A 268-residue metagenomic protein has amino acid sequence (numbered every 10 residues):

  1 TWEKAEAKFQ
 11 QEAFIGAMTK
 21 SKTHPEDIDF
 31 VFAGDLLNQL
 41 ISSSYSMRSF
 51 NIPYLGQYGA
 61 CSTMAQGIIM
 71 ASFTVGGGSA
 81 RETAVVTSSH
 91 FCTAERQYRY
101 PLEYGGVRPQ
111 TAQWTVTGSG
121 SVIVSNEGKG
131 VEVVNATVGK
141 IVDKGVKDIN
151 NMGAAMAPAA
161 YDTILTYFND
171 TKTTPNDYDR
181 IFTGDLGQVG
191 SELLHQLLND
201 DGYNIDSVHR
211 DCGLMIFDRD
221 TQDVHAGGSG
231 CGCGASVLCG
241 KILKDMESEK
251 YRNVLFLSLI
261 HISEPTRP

Functional and structural regions predicted by a protein language model:
T1-E3, P101-T166, D170-T173, D206-D223 (+3 more regions): Condensing-enzyme catalytic core mediating Claisen C-C bond formation in acyl metabolism
E6-K22, M70, A155-D170, V237-I242: Short, well-ordered amphipathic alpha-helical segments that serve as non-catalytic structural scaffolds within diverse
Q11-F14, L37-N38, S46-E82, S89 (+4 more regions): Claisen-condensing/thiolase-fold acyl-transfer catalytic domains that form or cleave C-C bonds in fatty acid
K20-I52: Membrane helical hairpin/interfacial module
H24-F30, E82, T174-D177, R252-N253: Short acidic capping loops at alpha-helix termini that bridge into adjacent secondary structure
L40-I41, F91-R96, I141-G145, G190 (+1 more regions): Short, well-ordered, mixed-charge alpha-helical segments that flank or form enzyme active sites
S46-P53, S72, G76, C92-W114: Cofactor- and metal-binding active-site motifs of prokaryotic enzymes that mediate redox/radical or nucleophilic
A160-E192: Oxyanion-binding "anion nests"
